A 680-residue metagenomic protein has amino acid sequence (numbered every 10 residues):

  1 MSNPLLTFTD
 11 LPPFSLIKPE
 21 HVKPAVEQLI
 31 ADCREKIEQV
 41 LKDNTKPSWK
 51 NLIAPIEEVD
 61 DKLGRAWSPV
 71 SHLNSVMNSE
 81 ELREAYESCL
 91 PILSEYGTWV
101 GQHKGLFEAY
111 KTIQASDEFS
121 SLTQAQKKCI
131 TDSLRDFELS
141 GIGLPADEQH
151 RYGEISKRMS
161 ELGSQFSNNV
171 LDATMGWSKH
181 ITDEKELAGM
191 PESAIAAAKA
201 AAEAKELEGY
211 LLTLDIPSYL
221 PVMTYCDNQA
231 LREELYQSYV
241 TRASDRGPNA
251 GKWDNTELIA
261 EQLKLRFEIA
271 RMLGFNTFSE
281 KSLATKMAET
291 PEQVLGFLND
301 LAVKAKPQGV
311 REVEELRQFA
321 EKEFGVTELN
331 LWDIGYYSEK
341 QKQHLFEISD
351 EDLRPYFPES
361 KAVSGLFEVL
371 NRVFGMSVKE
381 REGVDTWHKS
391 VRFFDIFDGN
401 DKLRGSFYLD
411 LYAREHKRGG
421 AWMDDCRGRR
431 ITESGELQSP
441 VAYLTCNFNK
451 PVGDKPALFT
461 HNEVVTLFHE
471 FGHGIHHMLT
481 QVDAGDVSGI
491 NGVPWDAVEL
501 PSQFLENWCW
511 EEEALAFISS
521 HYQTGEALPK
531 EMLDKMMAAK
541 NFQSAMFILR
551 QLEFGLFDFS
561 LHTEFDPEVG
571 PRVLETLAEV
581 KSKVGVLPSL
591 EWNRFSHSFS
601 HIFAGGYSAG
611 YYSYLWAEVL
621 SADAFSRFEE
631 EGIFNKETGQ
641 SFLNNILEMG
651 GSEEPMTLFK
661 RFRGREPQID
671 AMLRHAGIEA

Functional and structural regions predicted by a protein language model:
M1-H21, Q28, G189, A197 (+12 more regions): C-terminal, non-catalytic "cap/extension" segments appended to globular domains
M1-M190, F628: N-terminal helix-rich structural modules
L6-H21, V70-C89, T112-E154, T213-E257 (+5 more regions): Short His/Asp/Glu-rich catalytic/ion-coordination signatures at enzyme active sites or charged loops
D61-H72, R135, Q237, I334-K342 (+2 more regions): Short, hydrophobic/amphipathic alpha-helical patches that form generic packing surfaces within helical domains
T98, A442, N462-V465: Acidic/His-rich structured neighborhood in mature extracellular/periplasmic domains
E118-L122, S133-F137, A250-G251, C426-Q438 (+2 more regions): Aromatic/His-enriched, Gly/Pro-containing loop or helix-boundary segments that lie immediately adjacent to catalytic
A125, C129-I130, R158-E161, N168-T213 (+8 more regions): Active-site-proximal, well-structured secondary-structure segments within enzyme catalytic domains
N449-L467: Short pre-active-site segment immediately N-terminal to the catalytic Zn-binding motif
